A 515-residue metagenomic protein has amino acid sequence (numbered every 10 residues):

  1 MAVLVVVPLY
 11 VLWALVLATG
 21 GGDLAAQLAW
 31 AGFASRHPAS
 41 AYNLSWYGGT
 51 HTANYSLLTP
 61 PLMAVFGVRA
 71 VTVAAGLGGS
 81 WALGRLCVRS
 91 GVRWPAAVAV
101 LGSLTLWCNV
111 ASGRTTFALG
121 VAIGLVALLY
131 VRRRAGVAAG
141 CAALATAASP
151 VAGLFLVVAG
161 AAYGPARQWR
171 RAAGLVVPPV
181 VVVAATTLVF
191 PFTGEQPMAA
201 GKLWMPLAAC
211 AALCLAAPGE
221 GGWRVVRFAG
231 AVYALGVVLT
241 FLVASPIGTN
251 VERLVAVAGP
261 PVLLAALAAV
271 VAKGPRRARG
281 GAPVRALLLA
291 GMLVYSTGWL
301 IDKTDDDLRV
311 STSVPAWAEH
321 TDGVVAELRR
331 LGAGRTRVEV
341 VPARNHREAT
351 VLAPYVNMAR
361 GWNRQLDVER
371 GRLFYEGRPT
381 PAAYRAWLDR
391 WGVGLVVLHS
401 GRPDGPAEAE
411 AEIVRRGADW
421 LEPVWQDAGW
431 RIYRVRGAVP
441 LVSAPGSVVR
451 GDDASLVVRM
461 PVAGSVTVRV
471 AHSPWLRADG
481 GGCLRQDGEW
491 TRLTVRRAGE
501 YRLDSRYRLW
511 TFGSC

Functional and structural regions predicted by a protein language model:
M1-A14: Start-transfer (signal-anchor) and selected internal transmembrane alpha helices of multi-pass inner/ER membrane
V11-A97, L101-A122, P150: Active-site lumenal/periplasmic loops and adjacent helix-entry segments of GT-C-fold, multi-pass membrane
V92-A96, R170-V176, P218-Y233, A282-L289: Membrane-interfacial loop-to-transmembrane alpha-helix junctions, especially the N-terminal start
W107, L125, G136-G164, P179-T187 (+1 more regions): Membrane-interface alpha helices of multi-pass inner-membrane proteins
L125-V137, L215-G219: Membrane-interface transmembrane helices that cradle and orient dolichyl/undecaprenyl
Y130-L144, W169-V180, R227-A231: Short hydrophobic alpha-helices at membrane interfaces in multi-pass membrane enzymes
R279-D306: Internal/C-terminal transmembrane anchor helices
K303-C515: Extracytoplasmic
